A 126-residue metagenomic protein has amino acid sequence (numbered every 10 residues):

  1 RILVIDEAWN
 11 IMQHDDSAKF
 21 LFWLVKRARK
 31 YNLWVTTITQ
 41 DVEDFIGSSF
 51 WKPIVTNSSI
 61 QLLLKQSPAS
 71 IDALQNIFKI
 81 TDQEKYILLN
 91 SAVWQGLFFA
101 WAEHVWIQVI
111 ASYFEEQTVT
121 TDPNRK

Functional and structural regions predicted by a protein language model:
R1-I87, Y113: Conserved P-loop NTPase motor cores
L88-K126: Conserved P-loop NTPase motor module
